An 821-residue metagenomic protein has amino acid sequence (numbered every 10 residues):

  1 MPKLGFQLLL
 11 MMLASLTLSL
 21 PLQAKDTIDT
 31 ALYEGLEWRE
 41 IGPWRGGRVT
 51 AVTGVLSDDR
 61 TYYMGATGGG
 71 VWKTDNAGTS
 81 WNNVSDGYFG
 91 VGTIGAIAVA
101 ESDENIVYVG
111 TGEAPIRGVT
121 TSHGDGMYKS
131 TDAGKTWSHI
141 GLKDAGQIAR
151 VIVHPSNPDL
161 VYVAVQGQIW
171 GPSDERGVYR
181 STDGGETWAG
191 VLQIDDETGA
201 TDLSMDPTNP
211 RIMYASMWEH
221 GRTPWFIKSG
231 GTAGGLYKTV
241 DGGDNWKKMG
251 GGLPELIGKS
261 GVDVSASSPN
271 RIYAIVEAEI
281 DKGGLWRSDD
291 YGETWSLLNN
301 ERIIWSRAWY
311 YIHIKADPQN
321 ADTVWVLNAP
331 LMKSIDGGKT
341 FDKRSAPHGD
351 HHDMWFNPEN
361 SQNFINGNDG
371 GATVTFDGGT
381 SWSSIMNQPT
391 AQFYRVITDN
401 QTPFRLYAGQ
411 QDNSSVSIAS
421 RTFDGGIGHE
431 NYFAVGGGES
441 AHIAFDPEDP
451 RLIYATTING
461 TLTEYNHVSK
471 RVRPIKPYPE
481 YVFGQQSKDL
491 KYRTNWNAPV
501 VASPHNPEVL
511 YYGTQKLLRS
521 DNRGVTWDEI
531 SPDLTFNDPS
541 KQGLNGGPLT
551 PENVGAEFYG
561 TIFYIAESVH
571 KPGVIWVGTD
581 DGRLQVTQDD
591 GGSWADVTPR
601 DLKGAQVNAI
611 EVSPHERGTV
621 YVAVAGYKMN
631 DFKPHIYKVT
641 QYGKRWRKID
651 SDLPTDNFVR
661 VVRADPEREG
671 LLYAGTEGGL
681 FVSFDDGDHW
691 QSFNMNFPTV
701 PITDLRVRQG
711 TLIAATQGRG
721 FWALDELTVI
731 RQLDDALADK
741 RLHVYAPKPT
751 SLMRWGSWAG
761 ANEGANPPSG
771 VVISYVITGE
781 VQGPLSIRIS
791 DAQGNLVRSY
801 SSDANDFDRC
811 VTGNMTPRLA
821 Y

Functional and structural regions predicted by a protein language model:
M1-G5: N-terminal secretory signal peptides that target proteins for export/translocation
Q7-S19: Bacterial N-terminal signal peptides
S15-L16, N360, Y821: Intrinsic disorder/low-complexity segments
L20-A24: Sec/Tat signal peptide C-region and signal peptidase I cleavage site
K25-A761, P768-S769, M815: Beta-propeller blade termini and top-face loops
Y108, S204-P207, I212-Y214, D263 (+1 more regions): Hydrophobic, aliphatic-enriched repeat segments that assemble into extended interaction scaffolds in large eukaryotic
P532-G546, D791-Y821: Exoplasmic/lumenal beta-rich domain surfaces
S751-S786, S790: Contiguous beta-strand segments within globular domains
